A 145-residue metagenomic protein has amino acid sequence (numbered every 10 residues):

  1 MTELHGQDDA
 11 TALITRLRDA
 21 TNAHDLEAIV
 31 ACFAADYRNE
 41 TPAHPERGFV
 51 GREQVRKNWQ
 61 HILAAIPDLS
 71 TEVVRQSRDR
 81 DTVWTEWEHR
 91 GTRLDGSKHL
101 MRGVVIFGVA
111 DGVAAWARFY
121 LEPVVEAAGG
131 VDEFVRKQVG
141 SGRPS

Functional and structural regions predicted by a protein language model:
T2-H5, D9, E40, R56-S145: A beta-strand edge to alpha-helix "cap/lid" segment located at domain peripheries
G6-D9, R18-T21, R47: Alpha-helix N-cap/loop-to-helix boundary motif
T15-D19, A31-P45: Short, solvent-exposed secondary-structure junction/capping segments
H24-D25: Short helix-adjacent coil turns
P45-E46, T71: Sparse recognition of residues in long alpha-helices and their boundaries
E46-K57: Short beta-edge strand/loop motif at the mouth of beta-sheet-based domains
